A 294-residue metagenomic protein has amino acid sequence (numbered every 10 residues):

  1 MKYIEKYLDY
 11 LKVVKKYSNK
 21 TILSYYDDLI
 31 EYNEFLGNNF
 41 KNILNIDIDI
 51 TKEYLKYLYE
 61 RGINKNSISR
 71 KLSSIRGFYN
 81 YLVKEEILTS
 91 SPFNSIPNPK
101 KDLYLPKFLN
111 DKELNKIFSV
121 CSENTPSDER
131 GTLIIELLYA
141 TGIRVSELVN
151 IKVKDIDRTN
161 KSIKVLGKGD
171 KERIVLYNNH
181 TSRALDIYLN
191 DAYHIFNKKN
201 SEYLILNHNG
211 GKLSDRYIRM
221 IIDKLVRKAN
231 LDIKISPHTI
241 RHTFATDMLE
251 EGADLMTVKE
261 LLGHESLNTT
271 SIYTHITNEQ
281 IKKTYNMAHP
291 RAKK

Functional and structural regions predicted by a protein language model:
M1-K294: Conserved catalytic core of the tyrosine transesterase superfamily
